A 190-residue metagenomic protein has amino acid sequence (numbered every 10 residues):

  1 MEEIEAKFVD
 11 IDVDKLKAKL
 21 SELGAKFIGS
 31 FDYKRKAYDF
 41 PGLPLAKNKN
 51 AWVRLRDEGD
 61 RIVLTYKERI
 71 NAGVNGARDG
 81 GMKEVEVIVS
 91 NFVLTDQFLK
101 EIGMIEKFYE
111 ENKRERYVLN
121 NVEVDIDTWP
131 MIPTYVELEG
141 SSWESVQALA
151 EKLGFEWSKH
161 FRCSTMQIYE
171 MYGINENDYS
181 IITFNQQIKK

Functional and structural regions predicted by a protein language model:
M1-E123, F155-K190: N-terminal strand-loop-strand beta-hairpin
V9, S141-W143: Short amphipathic alpha-helical "recognition" segments used for binding
V13, V146-Q147: Short, well-ordered alpha-helical microsegments
D127-I132: A contiguous pocket-lining binding segment that forms or flanks enzyme active sites
W143, L149-E156: A hydrophobic, small-residue-rich beta->alpha segment in the mid-to-C-terminal subdomain of diverse proteins
